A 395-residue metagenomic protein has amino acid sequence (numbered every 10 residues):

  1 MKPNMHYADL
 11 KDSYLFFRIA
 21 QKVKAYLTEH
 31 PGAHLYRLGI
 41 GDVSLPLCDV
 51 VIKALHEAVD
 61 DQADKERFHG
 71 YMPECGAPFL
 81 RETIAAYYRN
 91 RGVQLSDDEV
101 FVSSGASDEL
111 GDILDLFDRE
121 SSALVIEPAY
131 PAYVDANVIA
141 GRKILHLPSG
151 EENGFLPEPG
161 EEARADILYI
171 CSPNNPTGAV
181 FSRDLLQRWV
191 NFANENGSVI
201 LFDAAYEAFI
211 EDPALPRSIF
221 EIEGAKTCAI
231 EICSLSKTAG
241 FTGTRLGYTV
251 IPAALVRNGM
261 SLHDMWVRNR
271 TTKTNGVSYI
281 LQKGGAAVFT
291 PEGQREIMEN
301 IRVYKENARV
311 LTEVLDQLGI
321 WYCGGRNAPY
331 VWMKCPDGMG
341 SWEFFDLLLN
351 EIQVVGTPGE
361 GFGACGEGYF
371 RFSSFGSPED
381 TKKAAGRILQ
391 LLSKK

Functional and structural regions predicted by a protein language model:
K2-G105, D112, V288-P291, K395: N-terminal small-domain helix-loop-helix segment of the aminotransferase-like
P46, Y304-K305, L318-E351: Conserved PLP-binding catalytic core of the aspartate aminotransferase-like
E66-N191, E207-D212, P216-I222: Conserved core of the PLP fold type I
A86, Q94, G338, L347-T357 (+1 more regions): PLP-dependent enzyme catalytic core of the Aspartate aminotransferase-like
S121, R142, E195-V199, K226-T227: A short helix->loop->beta-strand "cap" motif at the edges of active sites that frequently abuts
I222-R302, R309, E313, L392: Conserved core segment of the aminotransferase class I/II
Q282, A286, I301-T312, Y322-K334 (+1 more regions): Conserved glycine-rich beta-strand-loop-beta hairpin in the small C-terminal domain of fold type I
